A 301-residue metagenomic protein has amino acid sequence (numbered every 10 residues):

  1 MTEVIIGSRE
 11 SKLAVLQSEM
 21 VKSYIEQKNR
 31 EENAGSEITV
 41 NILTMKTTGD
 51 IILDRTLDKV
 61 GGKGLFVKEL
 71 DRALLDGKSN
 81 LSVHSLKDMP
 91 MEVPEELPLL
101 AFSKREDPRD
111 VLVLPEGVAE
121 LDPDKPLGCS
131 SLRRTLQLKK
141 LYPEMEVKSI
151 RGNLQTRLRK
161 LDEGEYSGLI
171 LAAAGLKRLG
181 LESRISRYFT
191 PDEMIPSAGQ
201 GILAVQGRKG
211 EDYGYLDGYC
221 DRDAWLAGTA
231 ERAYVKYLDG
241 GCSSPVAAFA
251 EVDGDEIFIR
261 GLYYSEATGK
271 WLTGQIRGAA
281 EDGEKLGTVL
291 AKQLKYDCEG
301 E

Functional and structural regions predicted by a protein language model:
T2-K46, I52, K59, T135 (+1 more regions): Small-molecule-sensing regulatory modules
I5-G7, L43, S82, L100 (+1 more regions): Short, well-ordered beta-strand segments
D54-N80: Short, structured active-site "lid" loops
L70-R72, N80, H84, P94 (+3 more regions): Nucleotidyltransferase catalytic core that binds NTPs
L75, N80-S85, S167-A172: Paired acidic/hydrophobic, glycine-rich loop segments that form the ligand-binding mouth/hinge of periplasmic-binding
G77-K78, H84-K87, Q206-Y213: Ordered, amphipathic secondary-structure segments that act as subunit-interaction surfaces in large macromolecular
L86-K87, E95-E144: A conserved helix-loop-strand patch within extracytoplasmic ligand-binding domains of the periplasmic binding
L86-M89, A174-L176: Short glycine-rich anion-binding loops that position phosphate/pyrophosphate groups of nucleotides and phosphorylated
